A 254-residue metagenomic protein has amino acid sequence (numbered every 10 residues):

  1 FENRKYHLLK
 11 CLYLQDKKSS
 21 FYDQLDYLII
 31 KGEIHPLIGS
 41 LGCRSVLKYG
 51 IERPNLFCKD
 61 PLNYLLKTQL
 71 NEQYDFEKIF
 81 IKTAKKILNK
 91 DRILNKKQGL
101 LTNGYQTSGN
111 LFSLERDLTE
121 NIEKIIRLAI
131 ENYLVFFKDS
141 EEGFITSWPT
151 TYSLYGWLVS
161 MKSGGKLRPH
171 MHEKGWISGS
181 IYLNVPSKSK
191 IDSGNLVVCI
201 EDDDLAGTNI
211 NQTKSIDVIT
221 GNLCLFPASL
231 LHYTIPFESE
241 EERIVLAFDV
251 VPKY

Functional and structural regions predicted by a protein language model:
F1-Y49: Alpha-helical protein-protein interaction scaffolds
S19-S20, H35, Q69, Y74-D75 (+3 more regions): Serine/threonine-rich low-complexity intrinsically disordered regions
K31, K90, K188-K190: Secondary-structure boundary elements
G50, G99-Q106, D192-C199: Glycine-centered flexibility motif
P54-I145, K166: Non-heme Fe(II)/2-oxoglutarate
R116-R127, E131-L225, L230-Y254: Catalytic core of non-heme Fe(II) oxygenases with the double-stranded beta-helix
